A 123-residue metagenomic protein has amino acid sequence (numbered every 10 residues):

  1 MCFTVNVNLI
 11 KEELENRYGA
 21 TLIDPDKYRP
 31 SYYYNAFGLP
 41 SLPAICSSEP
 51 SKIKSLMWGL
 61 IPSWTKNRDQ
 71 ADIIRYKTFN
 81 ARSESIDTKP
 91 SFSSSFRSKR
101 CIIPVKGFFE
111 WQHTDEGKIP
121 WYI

Functional and structural regions predicted by a protein language model:
M1-I123: Short linear sequence motif anchored by a di-proline
